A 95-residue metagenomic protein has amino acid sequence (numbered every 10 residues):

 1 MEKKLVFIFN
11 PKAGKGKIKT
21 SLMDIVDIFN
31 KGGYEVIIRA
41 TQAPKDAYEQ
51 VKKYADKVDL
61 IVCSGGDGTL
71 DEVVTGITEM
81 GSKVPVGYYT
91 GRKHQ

Functional and structural regions predicted by a protein language model:
E2-Q95: Small-residue-rich beta-alpha loop regions that form the catalytic core of phosphotransfer and lipid-active enzymes
